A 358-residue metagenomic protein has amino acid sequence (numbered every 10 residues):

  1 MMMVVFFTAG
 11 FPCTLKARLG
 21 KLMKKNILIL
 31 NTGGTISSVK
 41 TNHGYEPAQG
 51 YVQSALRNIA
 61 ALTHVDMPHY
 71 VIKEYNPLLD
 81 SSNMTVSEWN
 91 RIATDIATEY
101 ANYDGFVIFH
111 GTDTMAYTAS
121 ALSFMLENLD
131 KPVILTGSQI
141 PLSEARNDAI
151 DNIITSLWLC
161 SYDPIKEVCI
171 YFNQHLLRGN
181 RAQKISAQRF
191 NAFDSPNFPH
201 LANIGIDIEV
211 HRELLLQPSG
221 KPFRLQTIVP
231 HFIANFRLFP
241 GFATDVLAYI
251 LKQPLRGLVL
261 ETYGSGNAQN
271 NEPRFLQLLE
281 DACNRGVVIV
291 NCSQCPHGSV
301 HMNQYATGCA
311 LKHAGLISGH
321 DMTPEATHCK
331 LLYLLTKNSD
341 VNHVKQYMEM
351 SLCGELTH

Functional and structural regions predicted by a protein language model:
M23-T98: ATP/NTP phosphate-donor binding region
K24, L30-G34, K40, V52-H64 (+5 more regions): Accessory alpha-helical/coil subdomains and C-terminal extensions that flank or cap enzyme catalytic cores
K40-H43, A119-S120, A145-D148, R178-K184 (+1 more regions): Short acidic, glycine/serine/threonine-rich loops at helix termini
I108-K131, N270-L278, T307: Short Gly/Thr/Asp-enriched flexible loops that form oxyanion-binding sites at enzyme active sites
A119-I150, L157-D163, A282-S293: Short, acidic/small-residue loops that bind anionic groups at enzyme active sites
L135-G205: Internal gly/pro-rich beta-alpha loop/helix module that stabilizes soluble enzyme cofactors or their anionic handles
S265-H358: C-terminal non-catalytic interaction/assembly regions of soluble proteins
